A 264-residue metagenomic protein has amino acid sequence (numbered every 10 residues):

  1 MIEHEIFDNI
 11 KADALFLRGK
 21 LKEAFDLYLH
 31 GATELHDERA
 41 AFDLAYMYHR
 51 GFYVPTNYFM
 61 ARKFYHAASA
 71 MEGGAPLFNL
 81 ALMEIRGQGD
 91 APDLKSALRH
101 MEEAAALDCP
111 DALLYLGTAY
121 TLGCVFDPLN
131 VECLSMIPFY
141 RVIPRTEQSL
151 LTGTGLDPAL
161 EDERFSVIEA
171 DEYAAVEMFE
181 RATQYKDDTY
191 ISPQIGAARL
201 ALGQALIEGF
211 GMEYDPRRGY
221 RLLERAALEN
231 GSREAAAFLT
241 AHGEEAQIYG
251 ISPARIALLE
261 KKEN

Functional and structural regions predicted by a protein language model:
M1-I2, D8, L21, E34 (+11 more regions): Inter-repeat boundary and helix-capping residues of tandem alpha-helical solenoids
E3-H4, E34-D37, R50-F52, M71-G74 (+9 more regions): Short helix-capping/linker turns of helical repeat alpha-solenoids
H4-H30, H49-R50: Alpha-helical segment of the N-proximal tetratricopeptide repeat
D8-L15, A41-R50, L77, A81-R86 (+4 more regions): Hydrophobic face of amphipathic alpha-helices that form TPR/SEL1-like repeat modules and related alpha-solenoid
R18-D26, P55-F64, A91-H100, F126-R141 (+3 more regions): Structural signature of tandem alpha-helical TPR/SEL1-like repeats, specifically the intra-repeat loop/turn
H30-G31, A67-A68, E103-A104, A182 (+2 more regions): Canonical positions in the second alpha-helix
V125-A170, Y185-P193: Intrinsically disordered, low-complexity Ser/Thr- and acidic-rich flexible linkers and loops, especially at boundaries
N230-N264: Terminal, low-structured helical/coil segments at or just beyond the last alpha-helical repeat
